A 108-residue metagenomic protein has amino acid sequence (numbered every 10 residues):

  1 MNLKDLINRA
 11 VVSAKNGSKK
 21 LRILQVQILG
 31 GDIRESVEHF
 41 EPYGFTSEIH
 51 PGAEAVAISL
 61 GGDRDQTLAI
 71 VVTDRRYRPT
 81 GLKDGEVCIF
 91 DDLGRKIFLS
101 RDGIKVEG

Functional and structural regions predicted by a protein language model:
M1-L99: Exposed beta-strand/loop interface patches that mediate assembly or binding
G103-G108: Intrinsic low-complexity, repeat-rich intrinsically disordered segments enriched in small/flexible residues
